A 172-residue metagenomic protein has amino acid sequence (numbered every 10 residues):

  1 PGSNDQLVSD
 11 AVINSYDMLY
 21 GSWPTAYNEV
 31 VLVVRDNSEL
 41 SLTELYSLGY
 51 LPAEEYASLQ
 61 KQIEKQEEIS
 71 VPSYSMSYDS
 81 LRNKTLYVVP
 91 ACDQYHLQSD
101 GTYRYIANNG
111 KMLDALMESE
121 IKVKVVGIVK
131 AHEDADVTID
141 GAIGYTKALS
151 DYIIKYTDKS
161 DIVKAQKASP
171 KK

Functional and structural regions predicted by a protein language model:
P1-K172: Basic-flanked hydrophobic alpha-helices used for secretion and membrane insertion
